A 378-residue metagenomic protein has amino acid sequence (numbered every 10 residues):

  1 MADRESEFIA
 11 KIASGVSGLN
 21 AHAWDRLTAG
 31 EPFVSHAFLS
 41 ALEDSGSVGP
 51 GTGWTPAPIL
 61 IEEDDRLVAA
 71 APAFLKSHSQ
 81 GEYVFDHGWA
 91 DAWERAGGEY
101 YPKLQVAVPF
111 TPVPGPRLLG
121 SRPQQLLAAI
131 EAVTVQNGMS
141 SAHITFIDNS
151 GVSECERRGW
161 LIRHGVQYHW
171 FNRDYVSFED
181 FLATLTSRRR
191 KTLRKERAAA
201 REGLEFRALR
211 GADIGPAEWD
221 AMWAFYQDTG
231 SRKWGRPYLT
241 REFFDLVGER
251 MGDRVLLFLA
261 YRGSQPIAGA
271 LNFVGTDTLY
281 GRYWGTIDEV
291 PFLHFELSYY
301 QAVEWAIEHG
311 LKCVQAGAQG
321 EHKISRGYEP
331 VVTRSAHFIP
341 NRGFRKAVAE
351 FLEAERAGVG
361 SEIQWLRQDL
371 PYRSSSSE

Functional and structural regions predicted by a protein language model:
M1-E378: N-acyltransferase acceptor-side catalytic subdomain
